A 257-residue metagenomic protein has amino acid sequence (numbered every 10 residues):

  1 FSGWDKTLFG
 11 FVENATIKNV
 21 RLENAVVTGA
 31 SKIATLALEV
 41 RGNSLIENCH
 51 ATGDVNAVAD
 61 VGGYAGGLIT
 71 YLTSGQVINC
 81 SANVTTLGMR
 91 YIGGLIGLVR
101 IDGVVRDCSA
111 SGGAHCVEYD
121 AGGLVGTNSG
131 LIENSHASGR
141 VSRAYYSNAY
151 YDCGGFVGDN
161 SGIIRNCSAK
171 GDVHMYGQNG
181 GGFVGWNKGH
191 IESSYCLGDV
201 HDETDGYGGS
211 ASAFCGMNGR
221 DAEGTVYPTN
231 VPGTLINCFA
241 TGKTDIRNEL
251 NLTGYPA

Functional and structural regions predicted by a protein language model:
F1-A257: Predominantly extracellular beta-rich ligand-binding scaffolds that present long acidic/polar faces for carbohydrate
